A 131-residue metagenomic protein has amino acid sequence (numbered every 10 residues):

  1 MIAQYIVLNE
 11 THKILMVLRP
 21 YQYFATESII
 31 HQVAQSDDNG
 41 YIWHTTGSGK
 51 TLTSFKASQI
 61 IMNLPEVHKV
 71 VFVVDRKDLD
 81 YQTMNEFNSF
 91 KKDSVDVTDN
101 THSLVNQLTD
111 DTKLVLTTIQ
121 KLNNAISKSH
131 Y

Functional and structural regions predicted by a protein language model:
M1-K69, D78-D93, D110-L114, Q120 (+1 more regions): ATP-dependent helicase/translocase motor core
S48, V74-K77, D96-N106, I119-N124: Conserved helicase motor
I126-K128: Short glycine-/acidic-enriched loop or helix-start segments at secondary-structure transitions that form or flank
